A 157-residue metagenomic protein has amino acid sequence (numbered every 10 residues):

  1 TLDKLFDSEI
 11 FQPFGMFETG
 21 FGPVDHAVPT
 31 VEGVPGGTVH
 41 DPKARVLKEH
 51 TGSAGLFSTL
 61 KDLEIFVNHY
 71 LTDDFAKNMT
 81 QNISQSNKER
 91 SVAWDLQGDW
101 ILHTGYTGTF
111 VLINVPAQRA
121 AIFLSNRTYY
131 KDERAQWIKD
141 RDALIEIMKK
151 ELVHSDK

Functional and structural regions predicted by a protein language model:
T1-W100: Short, surface-exposed loop or secondary-structure junction motifs that flank catalytic or metal-binding residues
T51-A54, Q118, E133-W137: Short active-site loop at a secondary-structure junction that contains or immediately precedes the catalytic residue(s)
T72-K88, K131-K157: Short, gly/Ser/Thr-rich active-site loops of penicillin-recognizing serine hydrolases
K88, Y106-T107: Short acidic/glycine-enriched loop/turn segments that link adjacent beta-strands
I101, T107-A120: Short, surface-exposed beta-strand/loop micro-motifs that present aromatic residues
L102-H103, D140: Residue-level signature of the cytosolic catalytic core of signaling kinases
